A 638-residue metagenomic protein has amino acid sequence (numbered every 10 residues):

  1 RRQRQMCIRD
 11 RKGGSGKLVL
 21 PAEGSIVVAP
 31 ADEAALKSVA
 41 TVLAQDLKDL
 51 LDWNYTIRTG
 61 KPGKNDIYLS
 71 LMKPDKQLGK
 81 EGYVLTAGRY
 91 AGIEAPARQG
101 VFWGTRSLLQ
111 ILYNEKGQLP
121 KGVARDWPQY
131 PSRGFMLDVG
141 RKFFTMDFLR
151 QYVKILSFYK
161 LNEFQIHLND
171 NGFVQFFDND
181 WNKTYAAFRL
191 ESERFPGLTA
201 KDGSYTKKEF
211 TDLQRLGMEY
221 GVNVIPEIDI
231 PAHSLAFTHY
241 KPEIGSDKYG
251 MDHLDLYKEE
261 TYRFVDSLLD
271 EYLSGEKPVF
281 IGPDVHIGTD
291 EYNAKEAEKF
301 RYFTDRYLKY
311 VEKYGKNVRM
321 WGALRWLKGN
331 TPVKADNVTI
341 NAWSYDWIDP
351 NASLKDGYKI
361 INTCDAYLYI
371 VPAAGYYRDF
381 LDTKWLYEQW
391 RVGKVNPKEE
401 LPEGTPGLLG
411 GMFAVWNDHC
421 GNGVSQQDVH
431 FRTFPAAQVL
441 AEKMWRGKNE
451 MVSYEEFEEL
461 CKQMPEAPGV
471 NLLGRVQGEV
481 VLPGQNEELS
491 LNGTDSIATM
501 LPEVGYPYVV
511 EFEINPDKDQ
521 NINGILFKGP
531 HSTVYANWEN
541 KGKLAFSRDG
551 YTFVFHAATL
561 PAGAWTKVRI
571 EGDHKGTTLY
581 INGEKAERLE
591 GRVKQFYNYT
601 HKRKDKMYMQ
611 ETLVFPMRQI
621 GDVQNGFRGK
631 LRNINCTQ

Functional and structural regions predicted by a protein language model:
R1-Q5, R9-Y130, M444-K448, V452-E455: Contiguous, structured surface segment used for ligand recognition
I26, A97, F135, L156 (+5 more regions): Conserved, mostly hydrophobic/aromatic
K76-H253, E260, L269-D284, N417-H419: Feature activates predominantly on carbohydrate-active enzymes
R133-L137, F164-I166, V224-I228, V285-I287 (+4 more regions): Hydrophobic faces of well-ordered beta-strands that scaffold small-molecule active sites in alpha/beta enzyme cores
G140, N169-F173, D229-H233, D290-Y292 (+4 more regions): Active-site beta-loop-alpha junctions enriched in small/polar residues
F237, P242-V338, W343-G357: Active-site neighborhood of glycoside hydrolase catalytic domains
P332-V338, Y345-E487: Flexible, acidic glycine-rich loops studded with aromatic residues
V476-Q638: Extracellular glycan-associated modules
